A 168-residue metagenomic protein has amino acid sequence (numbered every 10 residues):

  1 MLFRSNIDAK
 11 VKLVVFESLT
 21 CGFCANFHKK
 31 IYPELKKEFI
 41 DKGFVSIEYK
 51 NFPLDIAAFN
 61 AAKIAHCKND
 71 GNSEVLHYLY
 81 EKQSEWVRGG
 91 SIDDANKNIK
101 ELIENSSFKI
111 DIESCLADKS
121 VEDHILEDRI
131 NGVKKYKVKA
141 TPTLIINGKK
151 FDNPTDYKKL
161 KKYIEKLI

Functional and structural regions predicted by a protein language model:
N6-D8, F16, K42, I56 (+1 more regions): A generic fold-level signal
I7-A25, I47-K50: Short active-site neighborhood of thiol/selenol oxidoreductases, capturing the structured segment around
V11-V15, K29-I31, S107-D111, D118: Generic detector of short, locally flexible boundary/turn motifs and exposed helical patches
E17, A25-F39: Typically the conserved alpha-helix immediately C-terminal to a functionally engaged Cys/Sec in thioredoxin-like
F39-S46: Ligand-binding "clamshell"
P53-T141, I145-K158, K162-I168: Cysteine-centric redox/oxidoreductase cores and disulfide-bonded domains
